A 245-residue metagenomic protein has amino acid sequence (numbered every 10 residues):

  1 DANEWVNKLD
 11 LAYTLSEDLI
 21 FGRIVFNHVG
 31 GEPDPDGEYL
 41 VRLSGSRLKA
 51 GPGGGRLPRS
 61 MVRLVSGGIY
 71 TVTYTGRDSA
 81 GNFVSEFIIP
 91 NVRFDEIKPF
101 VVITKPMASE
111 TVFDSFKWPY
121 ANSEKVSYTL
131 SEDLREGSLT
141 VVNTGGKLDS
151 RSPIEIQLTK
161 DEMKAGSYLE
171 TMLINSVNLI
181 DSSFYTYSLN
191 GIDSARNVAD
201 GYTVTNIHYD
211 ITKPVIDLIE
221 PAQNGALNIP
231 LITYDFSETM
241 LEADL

Functional and structural regions predicted by a protein language model:
D1-N3, V102-K117, D217-A226: Short, solvent-exposed loop/edge segments of extracellular or virion-exposed proteins
N7-L11, N122-V126, N228-I232: Structural beta-strand segments of beta-rich domains
L15-D34, L130-R151, S237-L245: Solvent-exposed loop/turn segments flanking beta-strands in beta-repeat/beta-sandwich domains
D34-K49, S150-A165: Solvent-exposed serine/threonine-rich low-complexity stretches and specific carbohydrate-binding patches
S46-R59, E162-I174: Aromatic sugar-binding surface patches on proteins that engage polysaccharides or sugar-phosphate polymers
M61-I69, N175-F184: Surface-exposed, short loops/turns at beta-strand junctions within beta-sandwich domains
Y74-G76, L189-G191: Conserved structural position at the C-terminal beta-strand of extracellular beta-sandwich adhesion modules
I88-I103, T203-D217: Flexible, low-complexity linkers/stalks enriched in Thr/Pro that connect modular domains
